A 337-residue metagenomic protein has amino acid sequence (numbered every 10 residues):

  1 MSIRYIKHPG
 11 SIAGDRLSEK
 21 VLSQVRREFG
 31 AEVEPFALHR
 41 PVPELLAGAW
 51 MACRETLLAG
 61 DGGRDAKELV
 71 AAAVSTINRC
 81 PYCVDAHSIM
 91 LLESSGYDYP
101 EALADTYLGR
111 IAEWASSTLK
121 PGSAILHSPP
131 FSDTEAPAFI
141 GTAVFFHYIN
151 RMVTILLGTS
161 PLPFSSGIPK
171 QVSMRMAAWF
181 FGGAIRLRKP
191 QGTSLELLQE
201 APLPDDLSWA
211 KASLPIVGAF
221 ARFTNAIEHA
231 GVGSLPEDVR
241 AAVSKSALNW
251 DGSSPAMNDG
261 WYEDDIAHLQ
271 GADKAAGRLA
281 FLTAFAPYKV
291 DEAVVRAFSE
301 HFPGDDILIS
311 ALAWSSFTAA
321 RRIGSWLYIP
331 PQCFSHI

Functional and structural regions predicted by a protein language model:
M1-I337: Hydrophobic alpha-helical segments
